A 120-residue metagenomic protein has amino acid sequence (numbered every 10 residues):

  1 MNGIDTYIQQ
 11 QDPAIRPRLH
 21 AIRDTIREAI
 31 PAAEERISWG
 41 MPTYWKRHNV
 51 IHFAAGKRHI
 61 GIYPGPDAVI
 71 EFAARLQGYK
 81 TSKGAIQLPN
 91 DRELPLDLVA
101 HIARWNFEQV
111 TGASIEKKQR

Functional and structural regions predicted by a protein language model:
M1-R120: Charge-dense, helix-prone N-terminal extensions
